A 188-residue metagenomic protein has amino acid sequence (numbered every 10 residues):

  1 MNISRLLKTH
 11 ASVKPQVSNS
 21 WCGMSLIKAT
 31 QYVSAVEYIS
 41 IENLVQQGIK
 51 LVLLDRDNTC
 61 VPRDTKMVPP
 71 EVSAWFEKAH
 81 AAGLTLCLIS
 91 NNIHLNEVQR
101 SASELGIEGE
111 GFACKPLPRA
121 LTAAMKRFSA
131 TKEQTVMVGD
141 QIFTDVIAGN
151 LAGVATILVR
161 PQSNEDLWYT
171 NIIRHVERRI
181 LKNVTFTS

Functional and structural regions predicted by a protein language model:
N2-L54, V61-K66, V72-T85, I89-S188: Asp-based, Mg2+/Mn2+-dependent phosphohydrolase catalytic module
